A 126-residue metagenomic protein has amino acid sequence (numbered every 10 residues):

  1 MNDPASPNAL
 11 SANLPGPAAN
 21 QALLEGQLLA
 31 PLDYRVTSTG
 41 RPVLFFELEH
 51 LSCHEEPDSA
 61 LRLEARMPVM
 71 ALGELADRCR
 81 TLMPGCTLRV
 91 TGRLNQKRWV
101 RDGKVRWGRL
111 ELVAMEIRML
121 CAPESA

Functional and structural regions predicted by a protein language model:
M1-A126: OB-fold and OB-like single-stranded nucleic-acid-recognition modules and their adjacent interaction interfaces
